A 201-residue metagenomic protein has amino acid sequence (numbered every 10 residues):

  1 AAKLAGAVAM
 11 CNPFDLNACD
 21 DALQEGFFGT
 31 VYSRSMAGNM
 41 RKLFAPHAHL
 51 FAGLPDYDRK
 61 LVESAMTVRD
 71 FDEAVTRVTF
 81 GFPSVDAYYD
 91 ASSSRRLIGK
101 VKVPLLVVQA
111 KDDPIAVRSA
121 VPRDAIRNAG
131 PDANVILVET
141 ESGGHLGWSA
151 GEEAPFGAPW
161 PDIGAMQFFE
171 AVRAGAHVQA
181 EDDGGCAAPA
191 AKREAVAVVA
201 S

Functional and structural regions predicted by a protein language model:
A1-F80: Alpha/beta-hydrolase-fold enzymes
A2, I98-K102, A125-D132: Short, conserved loop/helix-junction motifs that constitute active-site signature segments in enzyme catalytic cores
A74-L97: Active-site nucleophile elbow and catalytic-triad environment of alpha/beta-hydrolase enzymes
R95, K111-P114, S142-G144: Acidic beta-to-alpha connecting loop that harbors the catalytic carboxylate
V101, V107-Q109, D113: Short beta-strand/loop motif that positions the catalytic acidic residue of the alpha/beta-hydrolase fold
P114-V135: Conserved loop-alpha-helix segment in the C-terminal half of the alpha/beta-hydrolase fold that carries the catalytic
N128-W148: Catalytic histidine neighborhood in serine/cysteine hydrolases with alpha/beta-hydrolase-type architecture
E141-S201: Catalytic active-site module of serine/aspartate enzymes centered on a nucleophile-bearing elbow/loop
